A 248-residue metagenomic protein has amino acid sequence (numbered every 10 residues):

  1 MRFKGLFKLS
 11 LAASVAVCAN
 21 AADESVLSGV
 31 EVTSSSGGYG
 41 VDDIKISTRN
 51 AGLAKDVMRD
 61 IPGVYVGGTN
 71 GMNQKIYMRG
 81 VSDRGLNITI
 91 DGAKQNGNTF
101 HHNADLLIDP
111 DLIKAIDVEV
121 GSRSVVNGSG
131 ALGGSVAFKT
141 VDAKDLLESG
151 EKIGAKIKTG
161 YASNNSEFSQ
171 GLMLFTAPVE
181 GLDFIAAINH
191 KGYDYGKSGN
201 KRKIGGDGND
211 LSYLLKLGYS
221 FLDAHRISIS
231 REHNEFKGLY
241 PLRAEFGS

Functional and structural regions predicted by a protein language model:
M1-D23: Cleavable N-terminal targeting peptides that direct proteins into the secretory/outer-membrane pathway or into
A22-G150, S166, Y240-A244: Acidic, small-polar-rich N-terminal luminal/periplasmic segments of exported/outer-membrane proteins
E31, N87-T89, G154-K158, D183-I185 (+2 more regions): Residue-level detector of the transmembrane beta-barrel scaffold of outer-membrane proteins
S47, D105-L107, A162-N164, K203-N209 (+1 more regions): Replace "Gram-negative outer membrane beta-barrel proteins" with "bacterial and organellar outer membrane beta-barrel
D83, V179-G181, L222-A224: Outer-membrane beta-barrel channels and translocator barrels
N96, G192-D194, E235-K237: Feature marks short, surface-exposed loop/turn motifs that line or immediately flank catalytic pockets and channel
L112-K114, V120, V125-G199, G206-Y213: Outer-membrane beta-barrel translocator/receptor signature
G199-N200, I204-D210, S220, A224-S248: Flexible loop and strand-edge segments within Gram-negative outer membrane beta-barrel domains
